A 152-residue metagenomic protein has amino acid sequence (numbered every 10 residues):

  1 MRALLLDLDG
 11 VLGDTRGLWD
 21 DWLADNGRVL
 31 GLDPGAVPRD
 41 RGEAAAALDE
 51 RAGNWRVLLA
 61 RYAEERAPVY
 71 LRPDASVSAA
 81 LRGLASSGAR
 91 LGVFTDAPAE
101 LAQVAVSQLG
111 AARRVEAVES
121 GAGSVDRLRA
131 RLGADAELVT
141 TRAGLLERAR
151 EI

Functional and structural regions predicted by a protein language model:
R2-A75: N-terminal helical cap/lid subdomain that shapes the substrate entry/recognition surface in HAD-like hydrolases
A3-L5, G92, A136-E137: Hydrophobic "anchor" residues on beta-strands that sit immediately upstream of conserved functional sites
G31, A85-G88, G110: Glycine-centered loop/turn motif at secondary-structure junctions
G53, S78-G83, L145-R148: Short glycine/proline-centered loop/turn elements that form peptide/ligand docking sites
E65-V93, Q103: Short, acidic loop-to-helix structural element flanking the phosphoryl-transfer center in phosphate-processing enzymes
T95-A97: Conserved phosphate-coupling serine/threonine residues in phosphotransfer and NTP-handling enzymes
A99, Q103-I152: Asp-based, Mg2+/Mn2+-dependent phosphohydrolase catalytic module
